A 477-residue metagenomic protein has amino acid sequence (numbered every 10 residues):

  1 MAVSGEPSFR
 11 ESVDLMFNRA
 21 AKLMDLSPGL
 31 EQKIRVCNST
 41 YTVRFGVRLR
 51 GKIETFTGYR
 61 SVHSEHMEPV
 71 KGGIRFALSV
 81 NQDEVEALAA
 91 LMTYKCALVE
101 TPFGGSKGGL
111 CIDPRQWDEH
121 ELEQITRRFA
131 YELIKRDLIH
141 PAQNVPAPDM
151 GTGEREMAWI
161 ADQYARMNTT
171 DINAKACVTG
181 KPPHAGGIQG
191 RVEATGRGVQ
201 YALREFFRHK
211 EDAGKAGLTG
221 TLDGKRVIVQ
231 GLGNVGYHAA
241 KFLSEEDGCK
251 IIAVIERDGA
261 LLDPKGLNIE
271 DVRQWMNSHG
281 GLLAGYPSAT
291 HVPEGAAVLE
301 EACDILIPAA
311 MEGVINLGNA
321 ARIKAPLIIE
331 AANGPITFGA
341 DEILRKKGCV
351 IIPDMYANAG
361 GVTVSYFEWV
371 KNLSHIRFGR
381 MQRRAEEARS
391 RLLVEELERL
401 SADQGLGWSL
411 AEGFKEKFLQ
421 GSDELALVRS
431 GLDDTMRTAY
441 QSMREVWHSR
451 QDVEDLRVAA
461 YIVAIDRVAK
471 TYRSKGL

Functional and structural regions predicted by a protein language model:
M1-A194, Q200-A202, F206-F207, A357 (+3 more regions): N-terminal ligand-binding/catalytic initiation module
V3-S8, F206-F207, A321, P326-L477: Adenosine-phosphate binding glycine-rich loop
S8, S12-L15, N38, V80-D83 (+19 more regions): Conserved active-site and cofactor/substrate-binding residues in soluble primary-metabolism enzymes
S27-K33, E100, L138-A147, D171-A174 (+4 more regions): Flexible, glycine/charged-enriched surface loops at secondary-structure junctions
Y59, G109, Q143-N144, K175 (+5 more regions): Structural motif
A87, D171-I172, A253-E256, I307-P308 (+2 more regions): General beta-strand structural signal in soluble alpha/beta enzymes
G186-E300: Glycine-rich phosphate/diphosphate-binding loop of Rossmann-like nucleotide-binding domains
G259-I351: Rossmann-like adenosine-cofactor binding region
